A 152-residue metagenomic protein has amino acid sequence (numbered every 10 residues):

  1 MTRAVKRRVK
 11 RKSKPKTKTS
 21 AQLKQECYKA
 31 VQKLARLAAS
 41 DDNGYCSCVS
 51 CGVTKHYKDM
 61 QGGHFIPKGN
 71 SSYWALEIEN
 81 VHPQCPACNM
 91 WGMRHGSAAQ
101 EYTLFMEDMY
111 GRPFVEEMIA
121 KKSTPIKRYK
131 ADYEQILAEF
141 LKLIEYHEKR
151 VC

Functional and structural regions predicted by a protein language model:
M1-L34, A39, V53-T54, I119-C152: A boundary/linker detector
Y28-V31, A38-S47, E77-V81: Short metal-coordination and nucleic-acid-contact micro-motifs, chiefly zinc-binding Cys/His arrays
C46, S71-G92: Short beta-strand-alpha-helix junction that forms the catalytic/metal-binding core of metal-dependent nuclease domains
C51-G52, I66, N89: Cys/His-coordinated zinc-binding microdomains
G52-D59, G92: Cys/His-rich microdomains that often coordinate metals
K58-F65, H95-A99: Short Cys/His-rich "knuckle" micro-motifs
Y110-A120: Short, surface-exposed acidic
